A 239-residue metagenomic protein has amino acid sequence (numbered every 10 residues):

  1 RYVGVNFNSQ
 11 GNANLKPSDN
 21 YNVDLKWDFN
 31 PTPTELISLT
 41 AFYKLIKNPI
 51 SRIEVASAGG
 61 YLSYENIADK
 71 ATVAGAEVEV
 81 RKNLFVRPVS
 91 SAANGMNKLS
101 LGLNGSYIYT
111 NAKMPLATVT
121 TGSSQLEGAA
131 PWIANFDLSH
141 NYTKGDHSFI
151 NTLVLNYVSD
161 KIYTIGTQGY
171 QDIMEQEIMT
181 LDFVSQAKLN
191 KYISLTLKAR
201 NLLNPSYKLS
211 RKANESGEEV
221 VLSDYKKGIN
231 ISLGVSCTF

Functional and structural regions predicted by a protein language model:
R1-S38, Y43-I46, A56-R87, G128-W132 (+2 more regions): Outer-membrane beta-barrel signature, preferentially recognizing the C-terminal barrel domain of Gram-negative
R1-V5, P49-S57, S90-N94, I108 (+3 more regions): Outer-membrane beta-barrel translocator domains and adjoining extracellular loop/strand segments of Gram-negative
Y21, E35, A74, L99 (+5 more regions): Hydrophobic core residues within well-ordered beta-strands of beta-rich domains
L25-F29, V78-K82, F136-H140, L155 (+3 more regions): Residues on the lipid-exposed face of transmembrane beta-strands in outer-membrane beta-barrel proteins
T32-T34, D146, N190: A cross-taxa feature marking solvent-exposed loop/turn segments within ectodomains of secreted and single-pass membrane
A41-L45, L62-K161: Gram-negative outer-membrane beta-barrel transporters
K47, L99, Y157-T164, Q186-F239: C-terminal beta-signal and adjacent terminal beta-strands/loops of Gram-negative outer-membrane beta-barrel proteins
V158, T164-I165, Y170-M179: Outer-membrane beta-barrel transmembrane domain signature
